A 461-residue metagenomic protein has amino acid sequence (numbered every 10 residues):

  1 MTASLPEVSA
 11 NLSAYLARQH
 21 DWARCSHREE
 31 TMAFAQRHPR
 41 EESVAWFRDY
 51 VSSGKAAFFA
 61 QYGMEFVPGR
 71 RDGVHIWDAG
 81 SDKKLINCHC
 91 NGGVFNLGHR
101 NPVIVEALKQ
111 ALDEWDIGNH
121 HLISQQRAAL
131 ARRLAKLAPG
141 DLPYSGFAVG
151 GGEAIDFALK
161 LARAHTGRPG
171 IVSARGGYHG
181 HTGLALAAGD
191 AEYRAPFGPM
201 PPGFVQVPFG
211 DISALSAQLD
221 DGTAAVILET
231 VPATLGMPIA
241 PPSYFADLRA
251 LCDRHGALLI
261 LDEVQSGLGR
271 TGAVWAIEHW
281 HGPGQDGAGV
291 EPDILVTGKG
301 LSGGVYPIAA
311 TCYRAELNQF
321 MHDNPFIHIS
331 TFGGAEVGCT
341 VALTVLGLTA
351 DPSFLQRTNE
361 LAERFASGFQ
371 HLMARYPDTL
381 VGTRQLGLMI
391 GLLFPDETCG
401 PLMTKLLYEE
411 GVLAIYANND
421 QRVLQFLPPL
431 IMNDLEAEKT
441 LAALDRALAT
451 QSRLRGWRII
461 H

Functional and structural regions predicted by a protein language model:
T2-H461: Conserved N-terminal phosphate-binding loop of PLP-dependent enzymes in the Aspartate aminotransferase
